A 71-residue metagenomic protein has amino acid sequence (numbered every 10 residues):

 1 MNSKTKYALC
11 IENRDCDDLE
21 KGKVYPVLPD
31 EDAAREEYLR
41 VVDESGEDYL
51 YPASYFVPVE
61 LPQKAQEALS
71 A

Functional and structural regions predicted by a protein language model:
N2, Y7-A53: Basic/aromatic-rich interaction segments and small domains that mediate binding to polyanionic partners
Y51-A71: C-terminal structural segments of small proteins and small subunits
